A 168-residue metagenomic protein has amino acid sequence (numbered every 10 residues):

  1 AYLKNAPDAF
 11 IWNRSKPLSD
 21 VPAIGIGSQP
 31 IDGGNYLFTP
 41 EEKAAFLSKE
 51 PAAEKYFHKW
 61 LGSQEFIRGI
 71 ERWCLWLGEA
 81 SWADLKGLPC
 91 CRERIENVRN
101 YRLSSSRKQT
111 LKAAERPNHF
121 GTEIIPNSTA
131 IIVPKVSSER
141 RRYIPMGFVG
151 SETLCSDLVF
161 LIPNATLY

Functional and structural regions predicted by a protein language model:
A1-Y168: Polybasic, glycine- and aromatic-enriched phosphate-binding surface used to engage nucleic acids
